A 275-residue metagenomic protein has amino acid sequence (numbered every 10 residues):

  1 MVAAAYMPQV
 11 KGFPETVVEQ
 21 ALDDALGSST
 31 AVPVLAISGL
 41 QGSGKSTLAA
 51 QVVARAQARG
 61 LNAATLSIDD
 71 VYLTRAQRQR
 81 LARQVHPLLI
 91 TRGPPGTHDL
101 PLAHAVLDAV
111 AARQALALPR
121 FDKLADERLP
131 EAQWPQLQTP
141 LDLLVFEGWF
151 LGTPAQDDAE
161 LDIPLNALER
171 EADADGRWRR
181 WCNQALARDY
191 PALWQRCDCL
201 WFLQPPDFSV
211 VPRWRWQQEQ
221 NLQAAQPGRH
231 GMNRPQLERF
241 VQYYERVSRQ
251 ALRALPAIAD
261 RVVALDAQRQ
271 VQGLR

Functional and structural regions predicted by a protein language model:
M1-A36, L40: Extreme N-terminal, non-catalytic leader segments that precede Walker-type/kinase nucleotide-binding cores
A4, F150-R275: Conserved NTP phosphate-binding and transfer environment spanning the P-loop NTPase/kinase superfamily
T30-A31, Q138-P140, Q195-R196: Short loop/turn elements that form and flank the Walker-type P-loop nucleotide-binding site in RecA-like NTPase cores
K45: Conserved lysine of the Walker
L48, V52: Hydrophobic positions on the alpha1 helix immediately C-terminal to the Walker A/P-loop
A54-A64: Post-Walker A helix-loop "phosphate-sensing" segment adjacent to the P-loop in P-loop NTPases
A64-T65, V71-A125: Conserved nucleotide-sensing/catalytic segment adjacent to the nucleotide-binding pocket in NTP-handling enzymes
V106-T153: Phosphate-binding/switch loop-helix module in NTP-utilizing enzymes
